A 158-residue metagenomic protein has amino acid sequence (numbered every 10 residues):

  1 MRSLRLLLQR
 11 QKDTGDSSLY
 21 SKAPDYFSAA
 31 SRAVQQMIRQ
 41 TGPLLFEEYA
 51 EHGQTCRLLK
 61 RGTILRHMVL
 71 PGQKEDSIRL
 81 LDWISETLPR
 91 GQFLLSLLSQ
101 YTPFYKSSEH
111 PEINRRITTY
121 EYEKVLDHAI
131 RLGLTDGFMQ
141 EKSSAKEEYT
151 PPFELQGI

Functional and structural regions predicted by a protein language model:
M1-E112: Conserved AdoMet/S-adenosylmethionine-binding subsite of the radical SAM
Y26-A29, E121, V125: Generic hydrophobic secondary-structure packing signal
T63-H67, Y122, G137: Functionally constrained cores in energy, signaling, and assembly domains
I78-L81, T119, E123: Short amphipathic alpha-helical segment that frequently serves as the phosphate-/nucleotide-binding helix
L97-P103, R116, E148, P152: Residue-level preference for alpha-helix termini and adjacent loops
R115, T119, I130: Flexible loop/N-cap segments at domain edges
E123-I158: A cross-taxonomic marker for long C-terminal extensions/tails that follow the last structured domain
